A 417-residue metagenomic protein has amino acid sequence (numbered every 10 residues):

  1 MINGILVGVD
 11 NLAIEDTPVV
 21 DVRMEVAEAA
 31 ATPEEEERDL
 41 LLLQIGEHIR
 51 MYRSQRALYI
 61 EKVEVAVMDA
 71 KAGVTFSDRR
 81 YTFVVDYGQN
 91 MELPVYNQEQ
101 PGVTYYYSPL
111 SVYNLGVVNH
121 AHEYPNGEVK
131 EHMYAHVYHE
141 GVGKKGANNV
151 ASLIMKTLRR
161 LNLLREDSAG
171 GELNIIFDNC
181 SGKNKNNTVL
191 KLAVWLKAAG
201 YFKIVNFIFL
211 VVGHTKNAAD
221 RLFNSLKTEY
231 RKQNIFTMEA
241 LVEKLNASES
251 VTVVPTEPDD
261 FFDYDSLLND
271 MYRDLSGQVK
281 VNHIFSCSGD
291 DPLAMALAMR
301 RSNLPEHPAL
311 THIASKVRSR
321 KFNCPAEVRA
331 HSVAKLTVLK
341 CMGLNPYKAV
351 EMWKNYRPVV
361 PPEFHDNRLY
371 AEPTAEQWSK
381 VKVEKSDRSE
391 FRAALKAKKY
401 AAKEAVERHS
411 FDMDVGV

Functional and structural regions predicted by a protein language model:
M1-V417: Extended mixed-charge, aromatic/glycine-enriched low-complexity segments
